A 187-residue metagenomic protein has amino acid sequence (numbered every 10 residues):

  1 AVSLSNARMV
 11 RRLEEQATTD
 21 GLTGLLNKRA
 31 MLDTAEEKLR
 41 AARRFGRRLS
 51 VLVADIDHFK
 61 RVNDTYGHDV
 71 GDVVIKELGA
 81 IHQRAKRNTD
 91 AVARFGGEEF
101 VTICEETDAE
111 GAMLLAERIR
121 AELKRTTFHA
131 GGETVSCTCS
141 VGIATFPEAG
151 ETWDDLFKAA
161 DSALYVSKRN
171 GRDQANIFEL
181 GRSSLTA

Functional and structural regions predicted by a protein language model:
A1-E14: Signal-transducing alpha-helical linker
E14-D33, A54-H68, K76: Conserved nucleotide-binding and Mg2+-coordinating catalytic segments in signaling enzymes
E14-E15, K28-R48, G79-R87, E105: Short regulatory alpha-helical coupling segments that immediately precede and/or link into cyclic nucleotide signaling
T34-Y66, H82, A93, A112: Active-site-proximal structural segments of metal-dependent nucleotidyl cyclase/transferase enzymes
D64, C104-T107, K124, F146-P147 (+1 more regions): Residue-level recognition of strand-loop junctions within catalytic nucleotide-signaling folds
V70-A91, E99, E105, R118 (+1 more regions): Active-site-proximal alpha-helical element of nucleotidyl cyclase-like catalytic domains and analogous helices
A91-R94, V135: A short pre-motif secondary-structure segment
A109, M113-A116, G131, F146-A187: Catalytic-core segments of nucleotide cyclases and related cyclic-nucleotide turnover enzymes
